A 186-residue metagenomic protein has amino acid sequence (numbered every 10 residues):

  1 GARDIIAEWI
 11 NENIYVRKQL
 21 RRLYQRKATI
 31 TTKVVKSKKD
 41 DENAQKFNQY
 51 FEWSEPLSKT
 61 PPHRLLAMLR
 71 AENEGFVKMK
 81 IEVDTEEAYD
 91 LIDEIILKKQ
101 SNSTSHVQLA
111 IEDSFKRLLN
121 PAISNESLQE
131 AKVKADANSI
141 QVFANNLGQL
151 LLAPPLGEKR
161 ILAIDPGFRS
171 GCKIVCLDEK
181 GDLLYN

Functional and structural regions predicted by a protein language model:
G1-A163, R169-N186: Duplex nucleic acid-engaging cores and interfaces of nucleic-acid transaction enzymes
